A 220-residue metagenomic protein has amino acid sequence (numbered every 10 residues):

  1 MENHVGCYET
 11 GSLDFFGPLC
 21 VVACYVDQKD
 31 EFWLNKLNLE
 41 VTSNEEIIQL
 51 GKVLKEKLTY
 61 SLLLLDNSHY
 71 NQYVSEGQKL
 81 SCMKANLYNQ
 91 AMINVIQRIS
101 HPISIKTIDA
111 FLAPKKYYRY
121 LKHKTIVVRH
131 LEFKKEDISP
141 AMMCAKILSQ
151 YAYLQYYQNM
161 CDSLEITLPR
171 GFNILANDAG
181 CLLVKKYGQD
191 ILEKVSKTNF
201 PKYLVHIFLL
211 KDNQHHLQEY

Functional and structural regions predicted by a protein language model:
M1-Y220: RNase H-like, Mg2+-dependent phosphodiesterase core, and more generally RNA phosphate-backbone-engaging helix-loop
